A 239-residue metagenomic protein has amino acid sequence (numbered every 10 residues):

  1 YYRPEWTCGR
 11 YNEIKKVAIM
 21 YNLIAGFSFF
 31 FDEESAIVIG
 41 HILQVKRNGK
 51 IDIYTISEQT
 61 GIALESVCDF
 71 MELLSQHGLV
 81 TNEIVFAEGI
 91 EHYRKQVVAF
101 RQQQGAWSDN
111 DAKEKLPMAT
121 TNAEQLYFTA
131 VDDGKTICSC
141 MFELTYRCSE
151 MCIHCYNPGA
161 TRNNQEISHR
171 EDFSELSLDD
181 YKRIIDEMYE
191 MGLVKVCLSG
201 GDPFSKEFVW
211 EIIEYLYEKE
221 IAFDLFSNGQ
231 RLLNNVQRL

Functional and structural regions predicted by a protein language model:
Y1, M20, I24, D109-E114: Mature N-terminal, pre-catalytic/accessory segment of carbohydrate-active enzymes
Y1-C8: Hydrophobic packing positions characteristic of elongated beta-solenoid/beta-helix-type spike/fiber shafts
C8-Y11, H77: Short, exposed beta-strand/loop patches in secreted or surface proteins that constitute
R10-I37: Short alpha-helical segments that sit at the start of domains
N22-I24, Q44, T55, L73 (+3 more regions): Preference for short coil/turn "hinge" residues that link or interrupt alpha-helices
F29, G61, E171, E175: Charge-dense, low-complexity intrinsically disordered segments
F30-C140: Long, charge-rich, low-complexity alpha-helical segments
R101, G105-R238: Conserved alpha-helical substructure of the radical SAM core
